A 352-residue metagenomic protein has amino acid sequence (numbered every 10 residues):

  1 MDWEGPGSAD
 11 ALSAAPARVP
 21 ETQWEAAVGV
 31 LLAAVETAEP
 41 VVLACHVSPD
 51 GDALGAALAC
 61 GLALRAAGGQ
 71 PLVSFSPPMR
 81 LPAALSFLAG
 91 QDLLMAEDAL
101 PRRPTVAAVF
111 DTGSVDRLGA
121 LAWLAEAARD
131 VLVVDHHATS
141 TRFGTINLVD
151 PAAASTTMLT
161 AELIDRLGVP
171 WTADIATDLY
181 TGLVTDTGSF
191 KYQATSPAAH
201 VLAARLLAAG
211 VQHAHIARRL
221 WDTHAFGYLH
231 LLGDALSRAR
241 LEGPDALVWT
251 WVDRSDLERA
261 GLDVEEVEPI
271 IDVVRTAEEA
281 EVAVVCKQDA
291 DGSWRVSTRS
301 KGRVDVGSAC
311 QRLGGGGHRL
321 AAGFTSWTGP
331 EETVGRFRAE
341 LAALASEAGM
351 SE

Functional and structural regions predicted by a protein language model:
D2-C45, G55-A83, P101-P104, T185-E352: Hydrophobic helix-and-loop "lid/oligomerization" segment in the mid-to-C-terminal part of catalytic domains
V47-P49, T112-V115, H137-T139, R254-S255 (+1 more regions): Short glycine-rich anion-binding loops that position phosphate/pyrophosphate groups of nucleotides and phosphorylated
G51-A57, P82, V115-G119: Short glycine/serine/threonine-rich phosphate/pyrophosphate-binding segments that cradle anionic phosphate groups
G61, L88-L94, V149-A152, K301-G302: Short, hinge-like loop/turn segments at secondary-structure boundaries
L72, V106-A108, D130-V134, I146-V149 (+2 more regions): Hydrophobic/aromatic beta-strand patches that form the interior of the parallel beta-sheet core in alpha/beta enzyme
S86-T145: Active-site cofactor/cluster-binding pocket
V134-L202: Short alpha-helices
